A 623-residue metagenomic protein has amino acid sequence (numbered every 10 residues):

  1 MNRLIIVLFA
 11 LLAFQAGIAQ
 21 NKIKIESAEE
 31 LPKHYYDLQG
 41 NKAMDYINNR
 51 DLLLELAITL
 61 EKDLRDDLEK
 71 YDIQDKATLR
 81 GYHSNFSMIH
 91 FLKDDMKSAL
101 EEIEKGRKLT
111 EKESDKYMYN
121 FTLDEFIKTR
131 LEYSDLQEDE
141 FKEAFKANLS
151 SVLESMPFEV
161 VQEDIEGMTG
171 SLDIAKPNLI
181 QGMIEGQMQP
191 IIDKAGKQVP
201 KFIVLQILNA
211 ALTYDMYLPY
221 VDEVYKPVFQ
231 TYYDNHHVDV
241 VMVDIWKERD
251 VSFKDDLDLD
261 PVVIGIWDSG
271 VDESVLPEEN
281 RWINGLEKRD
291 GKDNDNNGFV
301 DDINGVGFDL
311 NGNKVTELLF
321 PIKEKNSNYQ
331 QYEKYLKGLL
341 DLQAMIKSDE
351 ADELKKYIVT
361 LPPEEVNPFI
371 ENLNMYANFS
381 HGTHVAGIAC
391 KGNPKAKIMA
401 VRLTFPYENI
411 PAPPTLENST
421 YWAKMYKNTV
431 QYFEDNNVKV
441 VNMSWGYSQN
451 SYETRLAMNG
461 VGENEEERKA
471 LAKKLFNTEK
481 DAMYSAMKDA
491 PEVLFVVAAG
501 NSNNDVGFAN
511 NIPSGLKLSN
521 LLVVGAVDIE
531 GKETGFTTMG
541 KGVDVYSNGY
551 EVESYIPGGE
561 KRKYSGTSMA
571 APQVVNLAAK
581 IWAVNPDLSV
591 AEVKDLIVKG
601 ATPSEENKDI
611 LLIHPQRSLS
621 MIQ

Functional and structural regions predicted by a protein language model:
R50-D66: Helix-turn-helix repeat elements of alpha-solenoid scaffolds
D67-K76, D115-K116: Flexible helix-coil transition and linker loops at the boundaries of alpha-helical arrays
H83, H90-K93: Residue at a conserved register position within TPR or TPR-like alpha-solenoid repeats
L123-V263, S269-E279, K337-P368: Protease zymogen maturation seam
D255-G265, S269-I388, G392-M399, F405-P414 (+3 more regions): Active-site core segment of subtilase-fold serine proteases
N442, N585-Q623: C-terminal subdomain of the subtilisin-like protease fold in secreted/lumenal serine endopeptidases
E492, A498, V506-A583, D587: Extracellular S/T/G-rich loop segment that most often corresponds to the catalytic His/Ser-adjacent loop
